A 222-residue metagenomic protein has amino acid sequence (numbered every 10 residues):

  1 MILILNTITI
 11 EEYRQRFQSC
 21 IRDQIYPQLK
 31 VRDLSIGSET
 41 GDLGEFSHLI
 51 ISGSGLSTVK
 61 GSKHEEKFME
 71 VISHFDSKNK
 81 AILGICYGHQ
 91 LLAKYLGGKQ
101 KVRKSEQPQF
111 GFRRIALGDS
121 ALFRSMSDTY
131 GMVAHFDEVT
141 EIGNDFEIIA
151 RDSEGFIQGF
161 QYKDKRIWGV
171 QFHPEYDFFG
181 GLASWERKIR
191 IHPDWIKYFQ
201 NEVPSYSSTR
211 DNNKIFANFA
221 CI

Functional and structural regions predicted by a protein language model:
M1-Y26: Short, charged N-terminal beta->alpha structural module
I2-E11, F110, A116-I222: Amide-donor transfer/coupling interface in amidating biosynthetic enzymes
Q18-R22, F68-D76, F216-A217: Short amphipathic alpha-helical segments and helix-helix/interface helices
Y26-R32, T58-S62, F110-F112, M126-D128 (+1 more regions): Short, flexible loop segments at the rims of nucleotide/cofactor-binding pockets, characterized by
P27-L83: Flexible gly/pro-rich beta->alpha loop and the following alpha-helix that scaffold active-site loops
K60-K63, K94, F160: Conserved catalytic-core motifs of eukaryotic protein kinase domains, centered on the activation segment
D76-K99: Catalytic nucleophile loop
Q100-S105: A short alpha->loop->secondary-structure connector
